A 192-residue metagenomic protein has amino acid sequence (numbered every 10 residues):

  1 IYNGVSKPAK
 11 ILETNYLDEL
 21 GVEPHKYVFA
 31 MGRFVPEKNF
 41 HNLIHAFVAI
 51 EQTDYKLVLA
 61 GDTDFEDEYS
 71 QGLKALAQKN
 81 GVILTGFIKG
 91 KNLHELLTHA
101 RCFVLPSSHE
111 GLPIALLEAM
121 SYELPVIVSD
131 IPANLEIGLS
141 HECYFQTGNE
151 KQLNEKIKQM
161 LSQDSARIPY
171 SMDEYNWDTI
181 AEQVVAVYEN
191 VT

Functional and structural regions predicted by a protein language model:
G4: Carbohydrate-associated surface elements
G21-K38, I44-V48, V58: Conserved donor-binding/catalytic core segment of Leloir-type glycosyltransferases
S70-K91: Nucleotide-activated donor-binding/catalytic signature segment of Leloir-type glycosyltransferases, i.e., the conserved
F87-I88, E95-A100, V184: Short alpha-helical donor nucleotide-sugar binding micro-motif in glycosyltransferases
S108: Aromatic "clamp/platform" in nucleotide-sugar-dependent glycosyltransferases that forms part of the donor/acceptor
S121, P125-V128: Short hydrophobic beta-strand element within catalytic cores of glycosyltransferases and related nucleotide-activated
C143-E150, K158-S162: Conserved acidic donor-binding segment of nucleotide-sugar-dependent glycosyltransferases
D164-T192: A charged, aromatic-enriched C-terminal amphipathic alpha-helix characteristic of glycosyltransferases across folds
